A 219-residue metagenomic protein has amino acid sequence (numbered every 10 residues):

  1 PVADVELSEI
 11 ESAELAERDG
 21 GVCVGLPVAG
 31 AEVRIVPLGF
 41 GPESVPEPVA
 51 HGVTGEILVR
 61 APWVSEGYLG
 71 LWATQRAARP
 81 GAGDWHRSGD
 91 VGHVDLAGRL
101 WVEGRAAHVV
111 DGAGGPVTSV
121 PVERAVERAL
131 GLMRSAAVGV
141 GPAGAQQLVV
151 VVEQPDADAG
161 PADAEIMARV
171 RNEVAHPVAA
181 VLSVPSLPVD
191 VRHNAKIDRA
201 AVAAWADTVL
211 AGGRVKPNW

Functional and structural regions predicted by a protein language model:
P1-G92, L96-A97, A106-H108: Conserved AMP-binding/adenylate-forming
A16, G25, V49-G52, R60 (+5 more regions): Catalytic cores of large soluble enzymes that bind and process phosphate-bearing ligands
A29-A31, V53-G55, M133, Q146-L148 (+1 more regions): Structural beta-strand/beta-sheet cores of well-ordered domains, especially the beta-sheet scaffolds that support
A31, G104, V120, R192-H193 (+1 more regions): Short linear motifs in exposed loops
L38, G131, P155-A157, D207 (+1 more regions): Non-catalytic alpha-helical coupling and interface elements of nucleotide-dependent molecular machines and regulators
G39-G41, G141-A143, P185-V189: Short, internal active-site loops enriched in acidic
A61, E66-G67, G83-D84, G89-P177: AMP-binding/adenylate-forming catalytic core of the ANL superfamily
A136-V138, V149-V150, M167-W219: Conserved C-terminal "lid"/linker of ANL adenylate-forming enzymes
